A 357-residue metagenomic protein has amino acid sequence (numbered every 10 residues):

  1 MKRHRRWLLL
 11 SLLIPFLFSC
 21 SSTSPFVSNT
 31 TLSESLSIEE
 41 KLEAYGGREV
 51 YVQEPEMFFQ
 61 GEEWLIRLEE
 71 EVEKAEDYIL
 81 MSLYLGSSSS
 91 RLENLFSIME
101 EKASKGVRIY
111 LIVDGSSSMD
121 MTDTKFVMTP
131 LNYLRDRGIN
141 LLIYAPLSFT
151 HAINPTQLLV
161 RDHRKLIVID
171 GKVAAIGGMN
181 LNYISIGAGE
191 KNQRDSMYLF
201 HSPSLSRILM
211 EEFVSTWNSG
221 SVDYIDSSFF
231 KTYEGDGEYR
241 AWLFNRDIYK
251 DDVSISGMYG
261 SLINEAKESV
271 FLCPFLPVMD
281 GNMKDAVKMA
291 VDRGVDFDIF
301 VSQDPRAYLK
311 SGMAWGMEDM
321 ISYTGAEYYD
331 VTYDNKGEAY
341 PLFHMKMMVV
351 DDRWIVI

Functional and structural regions predicted by a protein language model:
M1-L8: Bacterial N-terminal signal peptides that target proteins for export
R6, F18-S19: The N-terminal extracellular segments of secreted preproproteins, especially immediately downstream of signal
L10-L17: Bacterial N-terminal signal peptides
C20-L142, P146-I357: Charged, low-complexity intrinsically disordered terminal segments
